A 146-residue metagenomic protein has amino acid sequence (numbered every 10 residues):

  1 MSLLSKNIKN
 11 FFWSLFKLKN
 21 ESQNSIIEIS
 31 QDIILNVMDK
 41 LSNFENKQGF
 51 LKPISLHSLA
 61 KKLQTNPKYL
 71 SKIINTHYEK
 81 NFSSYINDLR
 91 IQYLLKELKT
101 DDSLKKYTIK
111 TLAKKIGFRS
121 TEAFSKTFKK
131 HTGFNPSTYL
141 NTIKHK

Functional and structural regions predicted by a protein language model:
M1-E21: Hydrophobic, helix-length membrane anchors
K19-K146: Cytosolic nucleotide-binding catalytic cores of signal-transduction proteins
